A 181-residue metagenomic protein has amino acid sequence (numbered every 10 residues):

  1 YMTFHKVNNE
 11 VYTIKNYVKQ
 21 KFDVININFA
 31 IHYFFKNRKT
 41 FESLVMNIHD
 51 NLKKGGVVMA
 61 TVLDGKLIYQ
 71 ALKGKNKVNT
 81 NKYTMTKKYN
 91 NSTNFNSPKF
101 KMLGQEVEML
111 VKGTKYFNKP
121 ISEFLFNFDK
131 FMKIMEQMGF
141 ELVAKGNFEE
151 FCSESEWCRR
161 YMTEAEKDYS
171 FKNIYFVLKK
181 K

Functional and structural regions predicted by a protein language model:
Y1-N16: S-adenosyl-L-methionine
E10, I31-H32, L63-I68: Short "lid" loop at the C-terminus of a central beta-strand within the Rossmann-like core of SAM-dependent
K19, H32, K39-V57: A short glycine-rich, Lys/Arg-flanked "PGG" loop and its adjoining helix->strand segment in the class I
K21-D23: Local beta-strand N-terminus motif with an aromatic residue
N26: A conserved beta-strand element that flanks and buttresses the S-adenosyl-L-methionine
M59-Q137, V143: SAM-dependent methyltransferase
M138-F140, C158-K181: Core SAM-dependent methyltransferase catalytic element
F140-S153: Conserved S-adenosyl-L-methionine
